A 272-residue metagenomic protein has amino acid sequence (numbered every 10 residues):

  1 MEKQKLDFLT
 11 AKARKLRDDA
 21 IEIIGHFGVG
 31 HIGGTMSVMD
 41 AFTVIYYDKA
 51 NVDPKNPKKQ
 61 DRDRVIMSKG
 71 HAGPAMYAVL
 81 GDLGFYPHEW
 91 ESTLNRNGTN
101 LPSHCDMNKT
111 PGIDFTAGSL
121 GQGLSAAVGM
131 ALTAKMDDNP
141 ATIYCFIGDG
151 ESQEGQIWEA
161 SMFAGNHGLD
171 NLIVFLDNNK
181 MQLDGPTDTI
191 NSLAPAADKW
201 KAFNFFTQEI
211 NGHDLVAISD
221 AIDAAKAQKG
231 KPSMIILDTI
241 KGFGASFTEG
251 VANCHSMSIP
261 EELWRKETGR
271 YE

Functional and structural regions predicted by a protein language model:
M1-L16: N-terminal hydrophobic or amphipathic helices/low-complexity stretches enriched in small/hydrophobic/Pro/Gly
K12-V29, D177-N179: N-terminal capping segment at the start of a domain
A20-I23, T35-N166: Cofactor-binding active-site loop characterized by glycine-rich and histidine/acidic residues
G28-M36: Structural motif
D63-V65, A141-C145, L172, K231-T239: Generic beta-sheet signal
A72, L83, N179, L215 (+1 more regions): Short, glycine-/Ser/Thr-/acidic-enriched flexible segments
G112, T116-S119, L124-Q228: Thiamine diphosphate
L215-E272: Glycine/aspartate-rich loop-and-adjacent alpha/beta segment that forms the canonical ThDP
